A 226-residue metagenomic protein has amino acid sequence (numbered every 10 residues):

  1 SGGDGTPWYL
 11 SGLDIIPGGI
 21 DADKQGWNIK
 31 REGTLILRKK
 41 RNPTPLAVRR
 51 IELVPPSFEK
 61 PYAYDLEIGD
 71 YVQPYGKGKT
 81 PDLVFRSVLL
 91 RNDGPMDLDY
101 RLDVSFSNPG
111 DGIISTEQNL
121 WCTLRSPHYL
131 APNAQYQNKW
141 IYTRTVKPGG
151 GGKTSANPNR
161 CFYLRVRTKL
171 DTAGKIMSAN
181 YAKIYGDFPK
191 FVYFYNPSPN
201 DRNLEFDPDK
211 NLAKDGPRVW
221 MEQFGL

Functional and structural regions predicted by a protein language model:
S1-K183, V192-N203: Long luminal/extracellular ectodomains of secretory-pathway precursor proteins
S178-L226: Compact beta-sheet-dominated globular domain cores
